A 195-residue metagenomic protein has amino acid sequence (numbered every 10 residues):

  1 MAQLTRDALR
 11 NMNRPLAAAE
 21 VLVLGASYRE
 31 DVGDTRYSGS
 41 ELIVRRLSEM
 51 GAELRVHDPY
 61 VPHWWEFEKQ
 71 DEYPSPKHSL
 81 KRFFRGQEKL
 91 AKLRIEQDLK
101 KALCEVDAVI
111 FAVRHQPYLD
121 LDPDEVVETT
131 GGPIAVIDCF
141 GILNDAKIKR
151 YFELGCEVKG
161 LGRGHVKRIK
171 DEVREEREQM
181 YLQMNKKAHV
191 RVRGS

Functional and structural regions predicted by a protein language model:
M1-S195: Structural/interface elements that position substrates and couple domains in central-metabolism enzymes
